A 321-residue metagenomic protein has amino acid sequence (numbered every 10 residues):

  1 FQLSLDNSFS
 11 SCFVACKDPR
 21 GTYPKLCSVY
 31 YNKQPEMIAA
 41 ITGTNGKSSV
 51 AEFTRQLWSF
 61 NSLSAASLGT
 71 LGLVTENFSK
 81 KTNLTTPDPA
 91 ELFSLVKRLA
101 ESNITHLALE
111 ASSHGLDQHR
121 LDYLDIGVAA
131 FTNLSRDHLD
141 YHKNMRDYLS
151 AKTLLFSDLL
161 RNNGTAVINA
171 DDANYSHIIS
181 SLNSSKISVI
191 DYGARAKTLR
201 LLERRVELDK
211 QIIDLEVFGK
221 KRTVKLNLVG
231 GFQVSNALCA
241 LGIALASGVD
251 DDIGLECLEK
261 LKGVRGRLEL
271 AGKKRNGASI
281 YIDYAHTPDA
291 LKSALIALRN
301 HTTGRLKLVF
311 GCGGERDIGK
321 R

Functional and structural regions predicted by a protein language model:
Q2-V14, S102, I126-I280, T303: Acidic, Mg2+-coordinating active-site environments of NTP-dependent enzymes
S11-Y23: N-terminal pre-Walker A segment at the start of P-loop NTPase domains
P19, T85-D88, Q233, T287 (+1 more regions): Short, conserved glycine- and acidic-residue-centered signature motifs in active-site or ligand-binding loops
G21-A170, N174-K186, L238, A244 (+1 more regions): Phosphate-binding loop of NTP-binding sites
G46-V50, A111, I282-A290, C312-G319: Active-site glycine- and acidic-residue-rich loops that bind and position anionic ligands or nucleotide-like cofactors
F78, H119-R120, I178-I179, E269 (+2 more regions): Short, well-ordered secondary-structure micro-motifs
V264, D289-R321: Active-site beta-alpha connecting loops in nucleotide-dependent enzymes
